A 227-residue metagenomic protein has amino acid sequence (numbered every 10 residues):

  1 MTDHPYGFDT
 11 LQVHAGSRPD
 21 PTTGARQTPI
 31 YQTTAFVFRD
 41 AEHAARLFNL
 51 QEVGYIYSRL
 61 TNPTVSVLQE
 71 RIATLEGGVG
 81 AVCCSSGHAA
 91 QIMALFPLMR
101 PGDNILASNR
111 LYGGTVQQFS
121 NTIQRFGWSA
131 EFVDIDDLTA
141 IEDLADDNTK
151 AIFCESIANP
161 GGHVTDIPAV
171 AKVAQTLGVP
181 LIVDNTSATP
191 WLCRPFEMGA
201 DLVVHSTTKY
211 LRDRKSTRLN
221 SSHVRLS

Functional and structural regions predicted by a protein language model:
T2-N62, E70-R71: N-terminal "arm"/small-domain region of PLP-dependent enzymes with the aminotransferase-like
Q12, R18-P21, A81-R218: Conserved PLP-enzyme active-site core in the AAT-like
F36-F38, R46-N49, C84, F132 (+2 more regions): Aromatic-residue hotspot detector
R39, V79, P97, V224-R225: Generic hydrophobic alpha-helical segments
D40-I92, G114-N121: Conserved N-terminal alpha-helix of the aminotransferase class I/II PLP-enzyme fold
A73, K209, S227: Alpha-helical and His/Cys-centered functional microenvironments
L219-S227: Positively charged, low-complexity/disordered segments
